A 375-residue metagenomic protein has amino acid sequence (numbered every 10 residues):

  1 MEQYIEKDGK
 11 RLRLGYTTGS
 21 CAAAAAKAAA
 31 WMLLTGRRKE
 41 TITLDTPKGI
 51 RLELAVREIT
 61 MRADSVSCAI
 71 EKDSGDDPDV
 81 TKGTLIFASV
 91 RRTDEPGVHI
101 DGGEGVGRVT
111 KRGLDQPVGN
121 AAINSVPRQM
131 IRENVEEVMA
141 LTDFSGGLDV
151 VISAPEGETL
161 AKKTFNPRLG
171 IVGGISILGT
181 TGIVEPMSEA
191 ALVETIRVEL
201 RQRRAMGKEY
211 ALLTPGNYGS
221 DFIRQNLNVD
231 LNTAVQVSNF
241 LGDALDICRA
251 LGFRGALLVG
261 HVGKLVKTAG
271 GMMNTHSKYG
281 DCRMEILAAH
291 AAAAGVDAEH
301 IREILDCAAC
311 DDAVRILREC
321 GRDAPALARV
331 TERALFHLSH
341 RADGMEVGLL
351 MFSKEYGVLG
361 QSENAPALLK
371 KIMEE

Functional and structural regions predicted by a protein language model:
M1-K163, P167-L169, N364: Generic N-terminal targeting/processing segments that precede catalytic cores or assembly contacts
Q3-E6, R13, L169-I175, T180-Y356: A structural signal for small-residue-enriched, beta-sheet-centric alpha/beta enzyme cores and oligomeric scaffold folds
A23, R51, S176, E194 (+3 more regions): Residue-level detector of solvent-exposed, low-hydrophobicity positions
K111, A161, F222, K267-A269 (+1 more regions): Generic domain-boundary/flexible-linker signal
E346-E375: Short, amphipathic C-terminal "tail helix"
